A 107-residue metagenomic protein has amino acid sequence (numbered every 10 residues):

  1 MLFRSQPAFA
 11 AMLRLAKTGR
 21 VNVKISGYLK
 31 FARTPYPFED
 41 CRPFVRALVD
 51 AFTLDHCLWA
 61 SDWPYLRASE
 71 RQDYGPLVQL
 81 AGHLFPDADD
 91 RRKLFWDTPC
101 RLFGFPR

Functional and structural regions predicted by a protein language model:
M1-L58, P106-R107: Catalytic pocket-lining loop regions of alpha/beta-barrel enzymes, especially the amidohydrolase/enolase/GH5 lineages
K30, Y65-R67: Short, active-site-adjacent cap segments at secondary-structure transitions
R46-A47, A51-L58, R67-R107: Mid-to-C-terminal alpha-helical segments outside catalytic/metal-binding sites
S61-W63: Active-site metal-binding loops of divalent metal-dependent hydrolases
